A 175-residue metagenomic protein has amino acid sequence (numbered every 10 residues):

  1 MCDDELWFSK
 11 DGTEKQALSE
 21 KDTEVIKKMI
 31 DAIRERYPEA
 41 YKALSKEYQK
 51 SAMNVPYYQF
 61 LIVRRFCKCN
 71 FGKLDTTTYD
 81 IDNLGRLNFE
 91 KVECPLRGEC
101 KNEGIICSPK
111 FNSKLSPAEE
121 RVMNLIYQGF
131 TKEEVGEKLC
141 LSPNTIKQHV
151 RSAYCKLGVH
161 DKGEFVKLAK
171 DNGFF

Functional and structural regions predicted by a protein language model:
M1-E103: DNA-contacting interfaces and partner/effector-binding or oligomerization modules in DNA-centric proteins
C67-C69, C107, C155: Cysteine-centric signal of extracytoplasmic or virion-exposed proteins
I105-T145, D171: Helix-turn-helix DNA-binding segment
N124, Y154-C155: Short, charged low-complexity intrinsically disordered segments located at boundaries of structured domains
H149-S152: Residues within the DNA-recognition helix of helix-turn-helix
C155-F175: Basic, Lys/Arg-enriched C-terminal extension of HTH/homeodomain DNA-binding domains
